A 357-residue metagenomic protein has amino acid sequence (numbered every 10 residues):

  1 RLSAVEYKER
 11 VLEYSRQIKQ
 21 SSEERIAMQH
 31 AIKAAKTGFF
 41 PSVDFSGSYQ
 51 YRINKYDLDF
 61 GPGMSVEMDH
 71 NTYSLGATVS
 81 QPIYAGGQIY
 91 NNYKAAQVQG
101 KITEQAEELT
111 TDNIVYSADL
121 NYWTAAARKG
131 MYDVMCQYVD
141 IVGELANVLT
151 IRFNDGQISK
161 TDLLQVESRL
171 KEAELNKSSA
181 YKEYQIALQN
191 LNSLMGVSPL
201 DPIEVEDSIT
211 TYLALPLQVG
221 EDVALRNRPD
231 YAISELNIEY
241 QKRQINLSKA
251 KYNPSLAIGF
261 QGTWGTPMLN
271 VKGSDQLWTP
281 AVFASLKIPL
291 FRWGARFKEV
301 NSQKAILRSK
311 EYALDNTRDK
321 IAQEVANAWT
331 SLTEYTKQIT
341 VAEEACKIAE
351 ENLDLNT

Functional and structural regions predicted by a protein language model:
R1-D44, S48, P199-E239, P289-L290 (+3 more regions): Bacterial Sec-pathway N-terminal export signals of envelope proteins
L2, H30, E107, D112-L225 (+2 more regions): Periplasmic alpha-helical coiled-coil/stalk elements that build and connect Gram-negative outer-membrane
K19, S42-D69, S80-L109, A232 (+4 more regions): Small/polar (Gly/Ser/Thr/Ala-rich) solvent-exposed segments that form structured loops/beta-strands/short helices used
Q20-A35, T110, I114-V134, I151 (+4 more regions): Amphipathic alpha-helical coiled-coil segments
T72-S74, L120, Q165, S255 (+1 more regions): Transmembrane beta-barrel architecture of outer-membrane proteins
Y73-A77, G220, P280-L286: Hydrophobic, lipid-facing positions within transmembrane beta-strands of outer-membrane proteins
